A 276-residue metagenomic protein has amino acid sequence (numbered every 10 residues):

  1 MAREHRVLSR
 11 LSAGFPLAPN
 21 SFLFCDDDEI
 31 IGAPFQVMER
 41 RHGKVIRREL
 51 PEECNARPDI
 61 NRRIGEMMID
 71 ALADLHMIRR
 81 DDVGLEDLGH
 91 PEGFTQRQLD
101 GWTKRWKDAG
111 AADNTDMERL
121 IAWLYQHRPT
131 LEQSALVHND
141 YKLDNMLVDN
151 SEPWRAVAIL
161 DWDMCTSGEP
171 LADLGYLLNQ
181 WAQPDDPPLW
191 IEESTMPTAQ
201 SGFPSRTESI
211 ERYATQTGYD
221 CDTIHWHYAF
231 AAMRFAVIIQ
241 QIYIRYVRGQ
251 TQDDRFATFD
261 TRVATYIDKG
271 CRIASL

Functional and structural regions predicted by a protein language model:
M1-R119, W123-L136, N150-W154, L276: ATP-binding pocket architecture of kinase catalytic cores
R57-G65, T195-G202, A257: A short acidic, glycine-rich active-site loop that binds or catalyzes chemistry on phosphate/adenosine moieties
G89-H90, D220-A231: All-alpha amphipathic helical-bundle segments outside canonical DNA-binding/catalytic cores that form hydrophobic
L136-H138, L143: Catalytic-loop of the protein kinase fold
M146-V148: Hydrophobic residue at the +6 position relative to the catalytic HRD Asp in the kinase catalytic loop
I159-C165: Activation of the activation-loop gatekeeper triad in protein kinase-fold domains
A172-T217, A231-G249: Active-site activation/catalytic loop segments of kinase-like enzymes and analogous catalytic loops in related
V237, Q241-L276: Regulatory N- and C-terminal appendages and interdomain linkers associated with kinase/kinase-like NTP transferase
